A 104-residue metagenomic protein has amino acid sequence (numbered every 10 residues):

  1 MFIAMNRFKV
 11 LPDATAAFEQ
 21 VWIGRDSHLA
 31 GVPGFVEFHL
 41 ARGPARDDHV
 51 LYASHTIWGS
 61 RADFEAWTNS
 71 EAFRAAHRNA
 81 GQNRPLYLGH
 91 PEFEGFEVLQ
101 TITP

Functional and structural regions predicted by a protein language model:
F2, H39-L51, R78-P104: Glycine-rich beta-strand-turn "strand-cap" elements at beta-sheet edges
F2-K9, H39-S70: Short, well-ordered beta-strand segments in beta-rich or mixed alpha/beta enzyme and ligand-binding folds
V10-F18: Short, surface-exposed ligand-recognition loops at beta-strand->loop->(often short) alpha-helix junctions that present
A14-T15, S27, R42-A45: Intrinsically disordered, low-complexity segments enriched in polar/charged residues with Gly/Pro, especially when
T15, T56, T68, T101-T103: Residue-identity detector for threonine
Q20, G24-V36, I57-E94: An amphipathic, aromatic/His-enriched active-site/gating alpha helix that lines ligand/cofactor pockets
